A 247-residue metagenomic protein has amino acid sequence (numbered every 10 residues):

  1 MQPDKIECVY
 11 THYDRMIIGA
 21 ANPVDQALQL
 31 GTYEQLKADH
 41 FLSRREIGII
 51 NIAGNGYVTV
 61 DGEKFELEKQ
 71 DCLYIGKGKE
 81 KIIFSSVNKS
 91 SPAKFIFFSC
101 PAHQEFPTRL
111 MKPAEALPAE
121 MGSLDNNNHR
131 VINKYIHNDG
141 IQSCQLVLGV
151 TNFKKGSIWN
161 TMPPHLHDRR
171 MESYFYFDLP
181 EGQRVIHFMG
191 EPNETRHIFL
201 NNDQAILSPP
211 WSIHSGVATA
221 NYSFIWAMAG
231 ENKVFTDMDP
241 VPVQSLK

Functional and structural regions predicted by a protein language model:
P3-L36, H129-E172: A short glycine-rich, His/Asp/Glu-containing loop-to-beta-strand
I17, A21-D71: Long, hydrophobic/aromatic-enriched structural stretches that serve as scaffold segments
L42-Y57, N152-K155, H167-N193, F199 (+1 more regions): Short, conserved beta-strand element in jelly-roll/cupin
A53-K94, F98-P101: Acidic, low-complexity central loop/insert segments
L67-V87, F199-A220, A227-A229: Conserved metal-binding segment of the jelly-roll/cupin
K89-R130, I225-K247: Double-stranded beta-helix
R184-V185, R196-H197, S215-V217, V234-T236: Short active-site-adjacent structural elements
